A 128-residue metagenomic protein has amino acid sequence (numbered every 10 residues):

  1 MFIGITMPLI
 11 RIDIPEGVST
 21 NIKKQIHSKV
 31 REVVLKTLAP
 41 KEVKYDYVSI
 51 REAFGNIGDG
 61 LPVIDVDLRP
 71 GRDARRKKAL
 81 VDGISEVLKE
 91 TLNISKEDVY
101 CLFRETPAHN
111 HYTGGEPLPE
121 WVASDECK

Functional and structural regions predicted by a protein language model:
T6-K128: Interaction-mediating elements
